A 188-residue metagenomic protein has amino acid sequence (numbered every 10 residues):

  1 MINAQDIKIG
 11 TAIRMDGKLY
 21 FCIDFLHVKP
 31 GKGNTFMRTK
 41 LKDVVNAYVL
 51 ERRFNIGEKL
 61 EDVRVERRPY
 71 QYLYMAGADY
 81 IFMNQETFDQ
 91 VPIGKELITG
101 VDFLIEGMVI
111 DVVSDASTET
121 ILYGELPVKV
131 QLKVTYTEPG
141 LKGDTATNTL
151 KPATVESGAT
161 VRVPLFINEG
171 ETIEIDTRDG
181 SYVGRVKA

Functional and structural regions predicted by a protein language model:
I2-E156, T160-A188: Acidic-enriched and Gly/Ser
